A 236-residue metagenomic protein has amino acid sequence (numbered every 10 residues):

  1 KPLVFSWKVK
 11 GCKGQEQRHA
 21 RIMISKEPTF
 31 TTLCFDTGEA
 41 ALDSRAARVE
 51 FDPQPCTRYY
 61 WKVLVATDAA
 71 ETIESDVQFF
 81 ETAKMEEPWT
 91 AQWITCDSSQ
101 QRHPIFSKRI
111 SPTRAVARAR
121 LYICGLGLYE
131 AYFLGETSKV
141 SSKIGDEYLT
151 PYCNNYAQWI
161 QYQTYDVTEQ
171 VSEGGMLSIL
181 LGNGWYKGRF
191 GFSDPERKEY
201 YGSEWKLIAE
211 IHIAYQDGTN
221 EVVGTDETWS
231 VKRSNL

Functional and structural regions predicted by a protein language model:
K1-C12, F79-E86: Pro/Thr/Ser/Gly-rich low-complexity, intrinsically disordered linker/stalk tracts
W7, Y60-K62, T67, A83-E86 (+2 more regions): Accessory beta-strand-rich segments of carbohydrate-active enzymes
Q15-R58, D68-E74, W93: Recognizes extended acidic, P/S/T-rich segments that occur within or adjacent to Ig-like beta-sandwich modules
A20, Q78, Q92-W93, A119 (+1 more regions): Generic beta-strand hydrophobic packing signal
F30, T72-V77, S141, N220: Tryptophan-centered short beta-strand motifs
L33-A40, F51, Q78-F80, I110 (+2 more regions): Generic detection of short hydrophobic beta-strand segments and adjacent strand-loop junctions
S75-F79, G191-F192: Edge beta-strands of extracellular beta-sandwich domains
E87-D97: Boundary/junction segments of secreted and surface-exposed precursor proteins
